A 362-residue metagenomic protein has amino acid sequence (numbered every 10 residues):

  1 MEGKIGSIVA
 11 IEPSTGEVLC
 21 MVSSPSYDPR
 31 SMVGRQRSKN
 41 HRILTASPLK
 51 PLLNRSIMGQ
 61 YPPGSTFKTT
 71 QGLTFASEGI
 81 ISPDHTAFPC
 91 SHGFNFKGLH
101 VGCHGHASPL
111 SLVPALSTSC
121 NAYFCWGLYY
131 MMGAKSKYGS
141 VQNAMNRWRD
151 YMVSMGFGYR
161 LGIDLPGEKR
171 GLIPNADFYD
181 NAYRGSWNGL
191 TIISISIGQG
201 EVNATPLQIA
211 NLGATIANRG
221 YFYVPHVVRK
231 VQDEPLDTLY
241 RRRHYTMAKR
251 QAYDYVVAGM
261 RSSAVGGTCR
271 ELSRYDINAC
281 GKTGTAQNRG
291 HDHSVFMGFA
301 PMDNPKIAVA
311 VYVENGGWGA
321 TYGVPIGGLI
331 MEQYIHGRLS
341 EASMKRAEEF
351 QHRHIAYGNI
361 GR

Functional and structural regions predicted by a protein language model:
M1-K4: Serine endopeptidase catalytic core focused on the charge-relay Asp
G6, I11-T66, T70-G319, H354-R362: Beta-lactam-recognizing serine transpeptidase/beta-lactamase-like catalytic domain environment
D237-H244, I326-R362: Short, gly/Ser/Thr-rich active-site loops of penicillin-recognizing serine hydrolases
T321-P325: Generic recognition of short, well-ordered alpha-helical segments
